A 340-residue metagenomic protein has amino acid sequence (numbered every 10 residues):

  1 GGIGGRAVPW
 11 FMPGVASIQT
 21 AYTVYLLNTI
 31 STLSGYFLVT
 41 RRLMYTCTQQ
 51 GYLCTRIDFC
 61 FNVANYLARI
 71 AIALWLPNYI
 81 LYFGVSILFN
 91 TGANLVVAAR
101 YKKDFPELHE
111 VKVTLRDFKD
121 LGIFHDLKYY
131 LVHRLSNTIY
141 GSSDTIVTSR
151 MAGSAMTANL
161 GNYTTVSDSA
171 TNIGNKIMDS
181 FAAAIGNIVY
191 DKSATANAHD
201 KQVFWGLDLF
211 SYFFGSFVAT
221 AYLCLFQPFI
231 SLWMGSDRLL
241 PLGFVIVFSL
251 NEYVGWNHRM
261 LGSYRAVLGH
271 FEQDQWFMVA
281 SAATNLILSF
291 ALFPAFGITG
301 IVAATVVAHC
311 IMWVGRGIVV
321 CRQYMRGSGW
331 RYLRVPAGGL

Functional and structural regions predicted by a protein language model:
G1, C47, F105-E107, S167-D208 (+1 more regions): Helix-loop junctions and terminal segments of transmembrane helices in multi-pass membrane transport/translocation
G1, T32-L38, A93, R134-S143 (+3 more regions): Small-residue-rich midsections of specific transmembrane alpha-helices
G4-L27, Y222-Y253, R259, T299 (+1 more regions): Interfacial segments at transmembrane-helix termini and the short loops linking adjacent helices
T23-V24, L53, H125, Y129 (+2 more regions): Membrane-interface "helix-start" segments
L26, T55-F105, G122, D126 (+3 more regions): Hydrophobic alpha-helical transmembrane segments
I30-I57, I80, S249-A280: Membrane-interface junctions at transmembrane-helix termini in multi-pass inner-membrane proteins
Y79-G84, K119-D126, V147-D168, A196-Q202 (+2 more regions): Interfacial/gating helices of multi-pass transporter permease domains
Y79-S86, V96-S142, A184, K192-Q202 (+1 more regions): Interhelical loop/hinge segments that connect adjacent transmembrane helices in multipass membrane
